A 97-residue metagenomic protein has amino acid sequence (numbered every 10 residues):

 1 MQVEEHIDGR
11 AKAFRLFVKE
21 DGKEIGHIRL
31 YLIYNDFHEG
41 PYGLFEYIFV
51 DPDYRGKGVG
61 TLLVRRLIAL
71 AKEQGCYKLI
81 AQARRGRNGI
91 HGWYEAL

Functional and structural regions predicted by a protein language model:
M1-H6: Conserved N-terminal entry element of GNAT/NAT acetyltransferase domains
K12-G26: Conserved beta-hairpin
K23-L32, L44, F49: Conserved beta-strand in the GNAT
N35-F45, R55: A conserved beta-turn-beta hairpin within the catalytic core of GNAT-like acetyltransferases that forms part
V50, G56-A69, A96: Conserved acetyl-CoA-binding loop-helix of GNAT-fold acetyltransferases
D51, R84: Residue-level recognition of the GNAT/N-acetyltransferase active site
T61, Y77, R85-L97: Conserved active-site alpha-helix within GNAT-family acetyltransferase domains
A71-A83: Conserved GNAT acetyl-CoA-binding A-motif
